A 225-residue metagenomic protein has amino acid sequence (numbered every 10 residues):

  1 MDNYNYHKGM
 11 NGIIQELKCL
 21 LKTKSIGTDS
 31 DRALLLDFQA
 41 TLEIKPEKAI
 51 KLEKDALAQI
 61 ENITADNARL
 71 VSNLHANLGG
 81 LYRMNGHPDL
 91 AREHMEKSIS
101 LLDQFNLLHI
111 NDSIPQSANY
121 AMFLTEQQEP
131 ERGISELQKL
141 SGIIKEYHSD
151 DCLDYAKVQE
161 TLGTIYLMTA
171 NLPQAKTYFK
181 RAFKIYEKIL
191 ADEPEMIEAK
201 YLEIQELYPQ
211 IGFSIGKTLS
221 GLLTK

Functional and structural regions predicted by a protein language model:
M1-S30, L34, Q39, G221: N-terminal alpha-helical interaction modules that lie
D2, S30-K45, R69-M84, M95 (+3 more regions): Conserved alpha-helical positions within TPR/SEL1-like repeat arrays
N5-K8, I44-E47, G86, Q128 (+1 more regions): Residue-level detector of the short coil/turn that links helix A to helix B within each tetratricopeptide repeat
K18-K22, L57-N62, I99-N106, Q138-E146 (+1 more regions): Amphipathic alpha-helical segments of tetratricopeptide repeats
S25-G27, D66, L108, D150 (+1 more regions): Structural signature of alpha-solenoid helical repeat scaffolds
P173-A191: TPR/TPR-like (Sel1-like) alpha-helical repeat modules
A191-K225: Terminal, low-structured helical/coil segments at or just beyond the last alpha-helical repeat
